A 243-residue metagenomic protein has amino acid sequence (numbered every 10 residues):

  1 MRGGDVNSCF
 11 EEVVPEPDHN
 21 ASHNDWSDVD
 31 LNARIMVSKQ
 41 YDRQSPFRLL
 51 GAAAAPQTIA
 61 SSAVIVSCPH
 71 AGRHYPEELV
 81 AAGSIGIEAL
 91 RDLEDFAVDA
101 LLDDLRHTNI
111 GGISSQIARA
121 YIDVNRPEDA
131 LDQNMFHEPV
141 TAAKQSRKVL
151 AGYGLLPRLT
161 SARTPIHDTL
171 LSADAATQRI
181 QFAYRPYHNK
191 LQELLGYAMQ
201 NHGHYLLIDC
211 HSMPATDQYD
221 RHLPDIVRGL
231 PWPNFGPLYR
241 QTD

Functional and structural regions predicted by a protein language model:
G3-G4: Residue-identity detector for glycine
E12, E16-D18, S22-H23, S27: Periodic, rod-like helical contexts
W26-L207, S212-D243: N-terminal catalytic or cofactor-binding beta/alpha core of small enzyme domains
